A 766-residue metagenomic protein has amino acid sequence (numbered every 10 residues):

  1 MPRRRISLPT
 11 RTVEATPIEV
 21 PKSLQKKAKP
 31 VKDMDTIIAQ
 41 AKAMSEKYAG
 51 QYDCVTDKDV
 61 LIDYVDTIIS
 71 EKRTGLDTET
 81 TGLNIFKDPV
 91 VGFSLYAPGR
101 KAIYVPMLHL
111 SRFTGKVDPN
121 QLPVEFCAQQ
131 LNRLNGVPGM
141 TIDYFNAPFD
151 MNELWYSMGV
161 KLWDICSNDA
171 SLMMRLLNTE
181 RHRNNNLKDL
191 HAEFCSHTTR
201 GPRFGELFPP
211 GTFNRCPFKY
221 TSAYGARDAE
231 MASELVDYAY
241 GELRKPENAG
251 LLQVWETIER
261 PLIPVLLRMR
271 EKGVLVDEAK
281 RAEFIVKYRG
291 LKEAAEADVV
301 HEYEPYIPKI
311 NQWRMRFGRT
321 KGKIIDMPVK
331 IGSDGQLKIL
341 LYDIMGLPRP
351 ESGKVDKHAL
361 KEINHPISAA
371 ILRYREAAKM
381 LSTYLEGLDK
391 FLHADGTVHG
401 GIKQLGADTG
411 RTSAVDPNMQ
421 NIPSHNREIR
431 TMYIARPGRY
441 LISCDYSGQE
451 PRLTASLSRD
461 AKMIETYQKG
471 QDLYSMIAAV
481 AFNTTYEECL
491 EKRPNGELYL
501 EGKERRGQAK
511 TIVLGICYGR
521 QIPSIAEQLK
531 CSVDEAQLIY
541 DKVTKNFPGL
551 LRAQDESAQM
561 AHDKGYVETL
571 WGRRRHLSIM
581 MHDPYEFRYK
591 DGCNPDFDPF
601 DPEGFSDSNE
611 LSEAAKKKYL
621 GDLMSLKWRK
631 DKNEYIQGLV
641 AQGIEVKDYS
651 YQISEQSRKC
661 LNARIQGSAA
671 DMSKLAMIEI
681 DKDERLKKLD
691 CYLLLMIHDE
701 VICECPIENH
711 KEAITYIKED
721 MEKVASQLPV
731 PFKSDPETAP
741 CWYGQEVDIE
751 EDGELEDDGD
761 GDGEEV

Functional and structural regions predicted by a protein language model:
P2-F113, V160-I165, H182, L190-F194 (+13 more regions): Conserved "right-hand" nucleotidyltransferase catalytic core of DNA-directed polymerases
G75, G139-D150, L441-S443: Acidic beta-strand-to-loop metal/phosphate-binding motif
P98-I142: Nucleic-acid-processing active sites and adjacent nucleic-acid-binding tracks, predominantly divalent metal-dependent
K161-T179, N186-D189, G470-Y474: Conserved beta-strand -> loop -> alpha-helix junction used to position metal-binding or nucleic-acid-contacting
R227-E234, R658-D681: Conserved pre-motif C helix in the palm subdomain of viral-like polymerases
G507-Y518: Short, amphipathic alpha-helical "recognition" segments used to contact nucleic acids or chromatin
D683-T738: C-terminal structured "cap/appendage" subdomains that terminate the fold
W742-D758: Short, low-order "capping/linker" segments at domain edges
